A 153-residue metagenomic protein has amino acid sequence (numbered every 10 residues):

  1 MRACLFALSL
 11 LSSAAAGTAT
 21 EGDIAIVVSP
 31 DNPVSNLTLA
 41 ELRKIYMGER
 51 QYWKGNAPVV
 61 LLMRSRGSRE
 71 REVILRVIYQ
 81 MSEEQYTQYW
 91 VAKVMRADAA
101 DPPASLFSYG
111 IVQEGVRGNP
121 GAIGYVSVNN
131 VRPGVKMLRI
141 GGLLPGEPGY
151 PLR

Functional and structural regions predicted by a protein language model:
R2-S13: Bacterial N-terminal signal peptides
A19-R153: Exported/periplasmic ABC-transporter solute-binding proteins
